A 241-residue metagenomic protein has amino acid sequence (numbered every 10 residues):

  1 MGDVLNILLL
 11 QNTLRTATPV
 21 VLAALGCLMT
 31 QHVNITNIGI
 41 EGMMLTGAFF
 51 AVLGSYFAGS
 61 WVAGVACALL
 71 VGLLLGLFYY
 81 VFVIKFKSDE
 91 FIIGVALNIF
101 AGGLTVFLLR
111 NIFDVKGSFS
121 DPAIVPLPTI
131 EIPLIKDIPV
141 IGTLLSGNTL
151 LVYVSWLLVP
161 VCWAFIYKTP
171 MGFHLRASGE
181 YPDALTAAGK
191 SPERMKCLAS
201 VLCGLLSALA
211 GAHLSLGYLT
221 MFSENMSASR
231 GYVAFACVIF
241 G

Functional and structural regions predicted by a protein language model:
M1-A23, T36, F50, F57-A63: Membrane-interfacial amphipathic/re-entrant helices at transmembrane-helix boundaries
L10-T13, G42, T46, V62-L70 (+3 more regions): Hydrophobic alpha-helical transmembrane segments
A24-M29, F49-L53, L77, V81 (+4 more regions): Alpha-helical transmembrane segments of multipass membrane proteins
H32-I35, F57-A58, K85-K87, K168 (+1 more regions): Helix-loop interface residues and adjacent transmembrane-helix termini in multi-pass membrane transporters, primarily
G59-L104: Alpha-helical transmembrane segments within multi-pass membrane transporters and channels
A101-Y167: Transmembrane helix-bundle core of multi-pass membrane transporters and related energy-transducing complexes
L145-F222: Helix-loop-helix "hairpin" substructures at the membrane interface of multi-pass membrane proteins
S207, G217-G241: Transmembrane alpha-helical segments in multi-pass inner-membrane proteins
